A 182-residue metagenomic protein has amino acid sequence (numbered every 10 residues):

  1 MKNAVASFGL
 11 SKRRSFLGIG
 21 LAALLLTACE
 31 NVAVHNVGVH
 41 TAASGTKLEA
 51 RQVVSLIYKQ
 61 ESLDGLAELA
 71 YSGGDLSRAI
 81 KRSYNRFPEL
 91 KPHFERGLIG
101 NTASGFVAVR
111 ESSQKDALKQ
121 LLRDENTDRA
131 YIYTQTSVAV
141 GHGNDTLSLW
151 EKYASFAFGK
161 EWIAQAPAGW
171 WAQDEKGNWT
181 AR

Functional and structural regions predicted by a protein language model:
K2-L17: Bacterial N-terminal signal peptides that target proteins for export
I19, L118-R123: Alpha-helical interaction segments
L25-A28: C-terminal motif of bacterial Sec signal peptides marking the signal peptidase cleavage site
E30-A33: Bacterial signal peptide processing site
N36-R51: Start-of-domain marker
A50-P88, H93-E95, G100-N101, F106-Q120 (+2 more regions): Amphipathic, charged alpha-helical segments and their helix-to-coil junctions in extracytoplasmic/peripheral assemblies
L121-V138: Short, well-ordered alpha-helical segments
